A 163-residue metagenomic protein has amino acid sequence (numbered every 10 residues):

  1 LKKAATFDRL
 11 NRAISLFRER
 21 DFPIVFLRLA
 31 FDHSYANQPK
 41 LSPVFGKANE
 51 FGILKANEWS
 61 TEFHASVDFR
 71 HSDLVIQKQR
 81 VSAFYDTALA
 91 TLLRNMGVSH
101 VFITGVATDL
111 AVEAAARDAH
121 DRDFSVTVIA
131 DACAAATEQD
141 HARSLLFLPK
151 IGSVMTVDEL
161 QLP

Functional and structural regions predicted by a protein language model:
L1-F17: …and closely analogous acidic/polar surface helices at protein-protein or active-site interfaces in A-domain-like
R12-R20, F31, F45-P163: Active-site-adjacent betaalpha module
I24, L29-F45: Early exported N-terminus immediately downstream of N-terminal targeting peptides
